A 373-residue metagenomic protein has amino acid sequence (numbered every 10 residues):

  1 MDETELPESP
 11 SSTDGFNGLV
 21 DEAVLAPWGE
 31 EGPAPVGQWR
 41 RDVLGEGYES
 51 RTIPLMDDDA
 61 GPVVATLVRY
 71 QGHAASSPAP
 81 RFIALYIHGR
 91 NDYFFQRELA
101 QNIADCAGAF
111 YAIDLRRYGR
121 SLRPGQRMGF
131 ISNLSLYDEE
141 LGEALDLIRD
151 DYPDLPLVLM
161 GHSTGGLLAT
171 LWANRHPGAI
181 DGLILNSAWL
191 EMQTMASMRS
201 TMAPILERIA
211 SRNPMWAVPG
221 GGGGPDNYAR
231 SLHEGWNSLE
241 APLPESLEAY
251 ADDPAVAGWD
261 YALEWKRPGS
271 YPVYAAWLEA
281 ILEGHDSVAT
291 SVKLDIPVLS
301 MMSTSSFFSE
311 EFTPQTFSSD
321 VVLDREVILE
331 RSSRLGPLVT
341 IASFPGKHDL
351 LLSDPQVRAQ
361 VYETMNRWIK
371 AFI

Functional and structural regions predicted by a protein language model:
P10, D14-S76: N-terminal cap/lid segment of alpha/beta-hydrolase-fold proteins
P80-G89: Short beta-strand element of the alpha/beta-hydrolase
R90-N91, G119-Y152, P156, V357-V361: Catalytic nucleophile-loop/oxyanion-hole region of alpha/beta-hydrolase and closely related hydrolase-like folds
D92-F95, A104-P124: Conserved alpha/beta-hydrolase
V158-G166: Conserved alpha/beta-hydrolase "nucleophile elbow" surrounding the catalytic nucleophile
T164, L171-G269: Alpha/beta-hydrolase-fold enzymes
G222-G336: Serine-hydrolase catalytic core
T340-I373: Catalytic active-site module of serine/aspartate enzymes centered on a nucleophile-bearing elbow/loop
